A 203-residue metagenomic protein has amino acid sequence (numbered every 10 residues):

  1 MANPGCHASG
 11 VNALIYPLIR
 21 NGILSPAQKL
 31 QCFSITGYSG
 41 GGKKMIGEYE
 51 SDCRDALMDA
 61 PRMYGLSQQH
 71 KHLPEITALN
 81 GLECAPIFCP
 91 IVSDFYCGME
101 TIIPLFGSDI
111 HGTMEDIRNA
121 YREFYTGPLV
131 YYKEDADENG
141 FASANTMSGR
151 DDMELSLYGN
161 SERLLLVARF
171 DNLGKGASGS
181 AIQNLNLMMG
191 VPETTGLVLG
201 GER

Functional and structural regions predicted by a protein language model:
A2-A13, Y64-K71, L173-S180: A glycine-rich, Thr/Ser-enriched phosphate-binding loop motif common to dinucleotide/cofactor-binding enzymes
A2-Q31, T36-S51: Glycine-/Pro-rich loop/turn segments that contact NAD(P) or position catalytic residues in Rossmann-like domains
G5, S93, S108-H111, D171-K175: Short, surface-exposed acidic/glycine-rich loop or hinge patches that mediate macromolecular interfaces
A13-P17, E75-L79, S180, L187: Alpha-helical scaffold segments in soluble metabolic enzymes
S25-G37, E115, V191-E202: Short alpha-helical "patches" and their helix-cap loops
P26-K29, Y38-L166: C-terminal substrate-binding/catalytic lobe of Rossmann-fold NAD(P)-dependent oxidoreductases
T126, A144-R203: C-terminal helical cap and adjacent loop that interface with cofactors, partners, or active-site loops
